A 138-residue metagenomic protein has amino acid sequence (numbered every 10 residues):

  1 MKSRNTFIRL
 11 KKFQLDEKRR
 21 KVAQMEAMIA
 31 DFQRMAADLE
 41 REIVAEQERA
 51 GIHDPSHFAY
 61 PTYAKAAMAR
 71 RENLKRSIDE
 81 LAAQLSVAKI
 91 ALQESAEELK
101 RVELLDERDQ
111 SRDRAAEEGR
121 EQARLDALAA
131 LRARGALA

Functional and structural regions predicted by a protein language model:
M1-A138: Charge-rich amphipathic alpha-helical interaction elements
